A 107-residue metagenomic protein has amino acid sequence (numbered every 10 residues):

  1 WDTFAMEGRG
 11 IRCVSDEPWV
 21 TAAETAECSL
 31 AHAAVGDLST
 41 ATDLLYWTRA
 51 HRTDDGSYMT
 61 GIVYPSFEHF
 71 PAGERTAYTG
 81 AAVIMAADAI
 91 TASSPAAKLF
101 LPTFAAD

Functional and structural regions predicted by a protein language model:
W1-V20, D43, R49-D107: Extended glycan-interaction surfaces of carbohydrate-active proteins
T21-T25: Generic helix N-cap/helix-start motif at coil->alpha-helix transitions
S29-H32, A87: Residue at a conserved register position within TPR or TPR-like alpha-solenoid repeats
S39-T40: Alpha-helical positions within canonical tetratricopeptide repeat
